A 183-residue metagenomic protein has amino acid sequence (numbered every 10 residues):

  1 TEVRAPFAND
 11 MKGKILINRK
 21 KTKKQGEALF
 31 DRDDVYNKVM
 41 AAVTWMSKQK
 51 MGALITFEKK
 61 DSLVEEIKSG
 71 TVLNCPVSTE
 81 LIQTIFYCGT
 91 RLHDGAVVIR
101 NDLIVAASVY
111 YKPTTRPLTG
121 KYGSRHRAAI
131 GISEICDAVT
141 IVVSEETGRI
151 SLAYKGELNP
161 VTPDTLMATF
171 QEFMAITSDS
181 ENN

Functional and structural regions predicted by a protein language model:
T1-N183: Divalent-cation
